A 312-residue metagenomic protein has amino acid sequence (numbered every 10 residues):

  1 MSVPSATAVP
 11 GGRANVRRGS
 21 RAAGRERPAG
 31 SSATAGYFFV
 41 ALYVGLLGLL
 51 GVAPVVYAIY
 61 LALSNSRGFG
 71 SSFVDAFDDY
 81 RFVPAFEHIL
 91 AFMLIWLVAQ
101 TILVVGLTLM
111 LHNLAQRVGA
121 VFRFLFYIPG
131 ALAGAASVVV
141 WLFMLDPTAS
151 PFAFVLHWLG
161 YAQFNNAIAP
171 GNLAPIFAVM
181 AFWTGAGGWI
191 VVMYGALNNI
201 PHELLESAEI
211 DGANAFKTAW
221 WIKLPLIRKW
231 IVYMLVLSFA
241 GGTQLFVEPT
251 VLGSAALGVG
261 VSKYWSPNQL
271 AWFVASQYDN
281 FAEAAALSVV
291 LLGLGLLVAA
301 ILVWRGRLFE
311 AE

Functional and structural regions predicted by a protein language model:
M1-S31: Short, Lys/Arg-rich, polar N-terminal cytosolic tail immediately upstream of the first transmembrane signal-anchor
S32-E312: A structural signal for multi-pass alpha-helical bundles of membrane permease subunits that mediate small-molecule
